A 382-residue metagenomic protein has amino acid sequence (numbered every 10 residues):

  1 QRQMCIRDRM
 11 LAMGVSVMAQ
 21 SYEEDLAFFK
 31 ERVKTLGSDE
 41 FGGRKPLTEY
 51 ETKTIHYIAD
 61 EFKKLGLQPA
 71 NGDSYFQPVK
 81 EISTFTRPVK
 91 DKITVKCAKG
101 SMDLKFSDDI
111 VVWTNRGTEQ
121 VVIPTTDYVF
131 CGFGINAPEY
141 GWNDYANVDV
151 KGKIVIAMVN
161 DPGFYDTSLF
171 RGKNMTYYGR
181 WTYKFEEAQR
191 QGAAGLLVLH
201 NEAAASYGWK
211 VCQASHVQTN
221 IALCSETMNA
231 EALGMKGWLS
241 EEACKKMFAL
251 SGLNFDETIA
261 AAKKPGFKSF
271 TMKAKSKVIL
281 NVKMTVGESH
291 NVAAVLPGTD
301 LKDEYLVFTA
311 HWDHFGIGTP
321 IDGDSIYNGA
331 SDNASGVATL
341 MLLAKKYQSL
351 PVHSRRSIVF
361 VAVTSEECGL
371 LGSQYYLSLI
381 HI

Functional and structural regions predicted by a protein language model:
Q1-I6, I382: Short, small-residue-biased leader/transition segments that mark boundaries at the very start of proteins
R7-G14: Bacterial N-terminal signal peptides
V17-S21: Boundary at the C-terminal end of the N-terminal hydrophobic targeting segment
E23-E49, L65, N71, S240 (+2 more regions): N-terminal capping segment at the start of a domain
G42-S168, E288-S289: Noncatalytic luminal/extracellular "stalk/propeptide" segments of secretory-pathway proteins
K96-G100, V111-N147, M228-G329, L342-K345 (+1 more regions): Soluble metallo-hydrolase cores and metallopeptidase-like ectodomains found primarily in the secretory/periplasmic
D108-T227, A232-L233, I326-N328, D332-N333 (+1 more regions): Extracellular/luminal Protease-associated
Y177-G179, Y183, A203-A204, E288 (+2 more regions): Acidic/histidine-rich catalytic neighborhood of metal-dependent amide-processing enzymes
